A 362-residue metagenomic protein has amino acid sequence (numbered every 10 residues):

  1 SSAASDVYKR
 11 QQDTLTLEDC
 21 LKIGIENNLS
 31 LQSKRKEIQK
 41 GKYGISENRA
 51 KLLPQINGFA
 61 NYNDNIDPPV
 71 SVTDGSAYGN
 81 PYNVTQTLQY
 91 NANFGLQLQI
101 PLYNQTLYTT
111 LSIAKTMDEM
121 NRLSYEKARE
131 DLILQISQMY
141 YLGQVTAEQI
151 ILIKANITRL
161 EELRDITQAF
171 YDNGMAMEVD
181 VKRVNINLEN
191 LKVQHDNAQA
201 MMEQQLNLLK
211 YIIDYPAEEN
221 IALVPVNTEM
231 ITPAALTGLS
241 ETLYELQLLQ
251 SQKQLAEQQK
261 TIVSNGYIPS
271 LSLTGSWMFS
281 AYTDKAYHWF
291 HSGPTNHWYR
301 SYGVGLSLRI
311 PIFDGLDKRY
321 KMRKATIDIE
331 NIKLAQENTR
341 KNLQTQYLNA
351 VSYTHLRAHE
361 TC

Functional and structural regions predicted by a protein language model:
S1-A4, Y8, H355-C362: Single conserved hydrophobic/aromatic residue that forms the stacking wall/gate of nucleotide- or nucleobase-binding
S5-N57, N61, D67, I213 (+3 more regions): Bacterial Sec-pathway N-terminal export signals of envelope proteins
R10, F59-L96, M230, T274-I310: Small/polar, glycine/serine/threonine/aspartate-rich low-complexity segments that form flexible
Q32-K36, R49, L102-R129, V179 (+3 more regions): Sec/SRP-type N-terminal targeting helices
Y43, R129-E241, Y353: Periplasmic alpha-helical coiled-coil/stalk elements that build and connect Gram-negative outer-membrane
S46, Q97, T261-I262, S307: Outer-membrane beta-barrel architecture
